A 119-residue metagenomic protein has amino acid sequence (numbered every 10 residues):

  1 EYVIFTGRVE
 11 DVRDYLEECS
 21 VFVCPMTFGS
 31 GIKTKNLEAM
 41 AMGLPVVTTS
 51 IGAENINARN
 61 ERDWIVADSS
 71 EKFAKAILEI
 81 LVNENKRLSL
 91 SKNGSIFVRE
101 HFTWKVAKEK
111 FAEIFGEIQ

Functional and structural regions predicted by a protein language model:
E1-D14: Nucleotide-activated donor-binding/catalytic signature segment of Leloir-type glycosyltransferases, i.e., the conserved
V3, E17-G31, M42-L44: Acidic donor-binding loop of glycosyltransferase active sites
E10, T27-G29, P45, I51-E54 (+1 more regions): Flexible glycine-rich beta->alpha loop in the catalytic core of nucleotide-sugar glycosyltransferases
K35-A41, P45-T49: Short hydrophobic beta-strand element within catalytic cores of glycosyltransferases and related nucleotide-activated
S50-E61, I65-V66: Short acidic/histidine- and often glycine-rich active-site loop of Leloir-type glycosyltransferases that engages
W64-E71, E79-E84: Conserved acidic donor-binding segment of nucleotide-sugar-dependent glycosyltransferases
K86-E100, K110-E113: A short, well-ordered alpha-helix in the C-terminal region of glycosyltransferases
W104-Q119: C-terminal alpha-helical cap of glycosyltransferases
